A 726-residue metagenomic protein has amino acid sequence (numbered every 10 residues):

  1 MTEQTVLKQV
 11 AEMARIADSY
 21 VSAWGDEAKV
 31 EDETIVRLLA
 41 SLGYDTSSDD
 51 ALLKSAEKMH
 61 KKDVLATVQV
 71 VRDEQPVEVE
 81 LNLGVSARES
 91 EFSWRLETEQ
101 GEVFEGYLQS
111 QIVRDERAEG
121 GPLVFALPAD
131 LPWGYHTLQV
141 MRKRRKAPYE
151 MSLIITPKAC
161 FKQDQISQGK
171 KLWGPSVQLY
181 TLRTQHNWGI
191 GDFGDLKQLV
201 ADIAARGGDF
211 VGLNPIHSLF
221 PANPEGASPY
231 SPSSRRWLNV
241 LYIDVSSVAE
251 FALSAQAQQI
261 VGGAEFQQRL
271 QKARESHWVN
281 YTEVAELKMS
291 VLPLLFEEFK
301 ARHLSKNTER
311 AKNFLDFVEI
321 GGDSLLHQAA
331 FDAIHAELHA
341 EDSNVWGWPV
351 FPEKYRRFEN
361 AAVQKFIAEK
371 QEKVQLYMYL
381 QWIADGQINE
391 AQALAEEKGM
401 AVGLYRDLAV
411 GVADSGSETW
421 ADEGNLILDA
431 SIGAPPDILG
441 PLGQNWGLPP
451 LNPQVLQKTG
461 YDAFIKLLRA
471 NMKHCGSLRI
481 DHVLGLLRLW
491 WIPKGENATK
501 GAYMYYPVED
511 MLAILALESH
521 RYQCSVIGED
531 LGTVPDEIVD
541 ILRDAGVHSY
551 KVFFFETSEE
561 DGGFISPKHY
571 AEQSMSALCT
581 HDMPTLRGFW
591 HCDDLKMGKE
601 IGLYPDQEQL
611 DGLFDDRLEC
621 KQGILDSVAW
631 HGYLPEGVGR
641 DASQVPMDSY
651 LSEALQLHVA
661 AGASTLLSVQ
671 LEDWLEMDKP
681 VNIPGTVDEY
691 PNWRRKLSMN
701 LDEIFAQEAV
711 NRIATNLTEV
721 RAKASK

Functional and structural regions predicted by a protein language model:
V6-D18, A23-E31, L42-E89, S152-S176: Non-catalytic, glycine-rich low-complexity segments
V85-L172, W188-D202, R206, F210-P221: Extended acidic/polar, glycine-enriched regions that form or flank non-catalytic beta-rich accessory modules
S86, G101, A222-G386, G411-L666 (+2 more regions): Alpha-amylase-like alpha-glycosidases and glucanotransferases acting on alpha-linked glucans and related
K162-Q165, K197-A205, Q392-E397, F464-L478 (+1 more regions): Short amphipathic alpha-helices and their capping/turn segments at secondary-structure boundaries
P175-L179, T184-G189: Active-site-adjacent substrate/metal-binding segments within catalytic domains of carbohydrate-active enzymes
V211-P215, A395, G403-A409, H474-G485: Short acidic catalytic loops
I383-E397, A401: Active-site pocket-lining segments that scaffold enzyme catalytic pockets across diverse folds
S668, E676-K726: Structured C-terminal cap/extension of enzyme domains
